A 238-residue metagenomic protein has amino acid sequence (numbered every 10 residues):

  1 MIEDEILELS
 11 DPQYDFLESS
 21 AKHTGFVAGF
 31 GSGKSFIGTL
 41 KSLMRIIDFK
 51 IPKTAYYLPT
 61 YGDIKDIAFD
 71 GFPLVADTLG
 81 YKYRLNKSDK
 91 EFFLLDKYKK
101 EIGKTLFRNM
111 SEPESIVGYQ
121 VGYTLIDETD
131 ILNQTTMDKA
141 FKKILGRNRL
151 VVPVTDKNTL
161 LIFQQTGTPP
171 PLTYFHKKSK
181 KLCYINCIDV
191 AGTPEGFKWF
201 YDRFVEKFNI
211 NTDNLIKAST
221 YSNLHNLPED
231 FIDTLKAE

Functional and structural regions predicted by a protein language model:
M1-E238: Phosphate/NTP-binding elements of NTP-utilizing enzymes
